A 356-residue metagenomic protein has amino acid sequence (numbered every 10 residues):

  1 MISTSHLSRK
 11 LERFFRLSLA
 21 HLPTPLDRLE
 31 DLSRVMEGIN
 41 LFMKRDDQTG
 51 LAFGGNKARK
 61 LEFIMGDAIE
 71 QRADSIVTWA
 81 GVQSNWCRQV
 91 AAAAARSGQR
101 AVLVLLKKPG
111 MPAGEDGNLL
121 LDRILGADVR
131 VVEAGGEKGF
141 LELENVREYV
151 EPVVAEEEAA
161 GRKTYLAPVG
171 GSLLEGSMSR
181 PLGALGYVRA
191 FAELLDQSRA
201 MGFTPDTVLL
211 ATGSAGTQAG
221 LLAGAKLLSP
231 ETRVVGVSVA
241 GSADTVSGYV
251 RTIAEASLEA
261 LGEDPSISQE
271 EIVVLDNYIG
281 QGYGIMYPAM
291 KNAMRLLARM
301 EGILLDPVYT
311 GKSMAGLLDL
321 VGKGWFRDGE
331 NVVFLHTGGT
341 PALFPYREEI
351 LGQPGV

Functional and structural regions predicted by a protein language model:
M1-V356: PLP-dependent amino-acid enzyme catalytic core
